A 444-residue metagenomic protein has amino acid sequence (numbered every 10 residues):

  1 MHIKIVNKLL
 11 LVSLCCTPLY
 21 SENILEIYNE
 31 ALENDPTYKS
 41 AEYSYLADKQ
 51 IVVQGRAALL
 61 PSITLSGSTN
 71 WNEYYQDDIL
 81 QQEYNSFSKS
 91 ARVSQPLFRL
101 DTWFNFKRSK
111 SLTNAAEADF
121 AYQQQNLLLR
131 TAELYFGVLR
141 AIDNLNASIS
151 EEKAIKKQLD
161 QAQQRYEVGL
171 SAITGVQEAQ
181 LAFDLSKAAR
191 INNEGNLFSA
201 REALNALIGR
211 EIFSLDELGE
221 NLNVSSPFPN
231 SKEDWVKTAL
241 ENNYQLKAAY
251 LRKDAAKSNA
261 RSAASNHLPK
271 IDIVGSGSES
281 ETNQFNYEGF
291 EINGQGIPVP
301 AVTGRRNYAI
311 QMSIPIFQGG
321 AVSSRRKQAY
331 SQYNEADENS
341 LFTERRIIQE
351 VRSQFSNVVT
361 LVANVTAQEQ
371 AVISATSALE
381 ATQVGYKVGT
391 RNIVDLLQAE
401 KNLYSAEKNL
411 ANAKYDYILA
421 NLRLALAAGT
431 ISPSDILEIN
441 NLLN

Functional and structural regions predicted by a protein language model:
H2-V12: Sec-dependent signal peptide recognition, specifically the positively charged N-region followed immediately by
V12-Y20: Hydrophobic h-region of N-terminal signal peptides that target proteins for export in Gram-negative bacteria
Y20-S68, Y74, I212-K257, P315-I316 (+4 more regions): Bacterial Sec-pathway N-terminal export signals of envelope proteins
E26, N126-N242, N357, L361 (+1 more regions): Periplasmic alpha-helical coiled-coil/stalk elements that build and connect Gram-negative outer-membrane
N29-K39, L46-P61, S90-R108, A118-Q125 (+7 more regions): A glycine-/polar-enriched beta->alpha junction
S40-G55, Q123, L127-A147, K157 (+5 more regions): Amphipathic alpha-helical coiled-coil segments
S66-L97, G219-P229, R261, V274-I314 (+2 more regions): Small/polar, glycine/serine/threonine/aspartate-rich low-complexity segments that form flexible
K110, I173-A182, K327, I393-K401: Short, charged, amphipathic alpha-helical segments
